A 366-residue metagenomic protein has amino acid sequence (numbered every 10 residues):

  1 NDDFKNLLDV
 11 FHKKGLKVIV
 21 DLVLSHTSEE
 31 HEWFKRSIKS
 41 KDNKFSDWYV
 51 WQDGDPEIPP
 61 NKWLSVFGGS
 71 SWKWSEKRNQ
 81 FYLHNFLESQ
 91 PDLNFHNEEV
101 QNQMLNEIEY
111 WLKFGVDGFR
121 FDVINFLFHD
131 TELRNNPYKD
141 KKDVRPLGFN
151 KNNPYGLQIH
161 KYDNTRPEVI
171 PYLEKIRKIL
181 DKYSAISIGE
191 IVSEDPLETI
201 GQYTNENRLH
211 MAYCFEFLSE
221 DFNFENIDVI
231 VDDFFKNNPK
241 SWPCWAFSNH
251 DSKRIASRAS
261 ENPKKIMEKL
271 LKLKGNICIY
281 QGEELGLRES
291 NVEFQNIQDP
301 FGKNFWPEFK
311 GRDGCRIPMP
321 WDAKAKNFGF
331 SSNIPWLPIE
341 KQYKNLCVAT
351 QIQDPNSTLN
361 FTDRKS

Functional and structural regions predicted by a protein language model:
N1-E109, K113, F126-E194, M319: Acidic/aromatic-lined carbohydrate-recognition and catalytic surfaces of CAZymes acting on diverse glycans
G15-I19, G118-R120, S184-I188, H210-A212 (+2 more regions): Structural preference for beta-strand elements that scaffold enzyme active sites
L24-S25, E88-S89, N125-F128, V192-D195 (+5 more regions): Short, solvent-exposed loop/turn segments at secondary-structure junctions
D47, G54, K62, L197 (+3 more regions): Carboxylate/His-rich catalytic cores and anion/metal-binding grooves
I108, L112-L127, W245-S252: Active-site groove signature of glycoside hydrolases
E132, P137-Y162, P171-L180, G201-C214 (+4 more regions): Loop/helix patches that line or flank the sugar-binding groove of alpha-linked glycan CAZymes
F215-V231: Outer-membrane beta-barrel transmembrane domain signature of Gram-negative proteins, especially the mid-to-C-terminal
